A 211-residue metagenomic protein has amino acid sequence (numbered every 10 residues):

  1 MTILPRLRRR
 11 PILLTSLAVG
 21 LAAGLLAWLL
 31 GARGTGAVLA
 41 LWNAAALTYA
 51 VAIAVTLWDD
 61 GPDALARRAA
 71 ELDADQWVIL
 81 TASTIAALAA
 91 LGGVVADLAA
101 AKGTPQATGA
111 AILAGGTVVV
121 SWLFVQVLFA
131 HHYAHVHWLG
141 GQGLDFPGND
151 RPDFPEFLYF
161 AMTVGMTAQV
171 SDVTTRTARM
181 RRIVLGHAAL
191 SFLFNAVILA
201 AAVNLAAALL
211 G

Functional and structural regions predicted by a protein language model:
L7-L29, L88: The first (N-terminal) embedded transmembrane alpha-helix
R33-V51: Loop-to-helix transition at the N-terminal end of transmembrane alpha-helices
Y49-P62, V127-L139: Membrane-water interface of transmembrane alpha-helices
V55-L72, V95-G103, H137: Membrane-helix interface/capping segments
L65-I85: Juxtamembrane helix-capping/reentrant segments at transmembrane boundaries
A87-T108, V164-A178: Alpha-helical transmembrane segments and their membrane-interface junctions in multi-pass membrane proteins
H137, G141-T177: Membrane-proximal soluble regions of multi-pass membrane proteins
E156-T163, T175-G211: Pore domain of cation channels
